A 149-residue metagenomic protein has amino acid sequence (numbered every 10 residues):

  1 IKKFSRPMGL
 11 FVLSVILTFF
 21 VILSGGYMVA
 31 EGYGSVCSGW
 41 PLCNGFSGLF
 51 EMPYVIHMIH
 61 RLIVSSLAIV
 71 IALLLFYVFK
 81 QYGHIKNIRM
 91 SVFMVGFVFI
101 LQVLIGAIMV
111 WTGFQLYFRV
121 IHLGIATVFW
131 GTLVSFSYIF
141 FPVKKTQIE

Functional and structural regions predicted by a protein language model:
I1-E149: Polytopic transmembrane helical bundles with strong interfacial aromatic enrichment
